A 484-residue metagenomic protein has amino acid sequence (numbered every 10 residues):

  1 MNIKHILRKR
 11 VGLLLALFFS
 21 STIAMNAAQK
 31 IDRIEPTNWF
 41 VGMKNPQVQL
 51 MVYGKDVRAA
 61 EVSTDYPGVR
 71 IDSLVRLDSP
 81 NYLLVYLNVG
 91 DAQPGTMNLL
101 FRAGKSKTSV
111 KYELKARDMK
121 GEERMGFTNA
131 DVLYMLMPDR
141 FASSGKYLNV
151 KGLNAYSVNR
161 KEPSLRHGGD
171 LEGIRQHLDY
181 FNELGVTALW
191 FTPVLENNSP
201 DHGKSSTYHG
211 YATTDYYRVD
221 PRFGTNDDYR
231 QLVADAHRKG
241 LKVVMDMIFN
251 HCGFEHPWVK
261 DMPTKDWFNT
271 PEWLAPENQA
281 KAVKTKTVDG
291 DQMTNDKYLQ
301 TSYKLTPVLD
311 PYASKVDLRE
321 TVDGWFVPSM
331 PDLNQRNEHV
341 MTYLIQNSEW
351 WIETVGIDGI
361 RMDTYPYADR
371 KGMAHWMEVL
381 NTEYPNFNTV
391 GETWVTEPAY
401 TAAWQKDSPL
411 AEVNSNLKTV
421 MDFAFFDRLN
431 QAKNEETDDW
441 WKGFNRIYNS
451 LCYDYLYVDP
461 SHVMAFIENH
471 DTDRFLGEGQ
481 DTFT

Functional and structural regions predicted by a protein language model:
N2-L13: Bacterial N-terminal signal peptides that target proteins for export
G12-T22: Bacterial N-terminal signal peptides
A27-R58, A116-R117: Beta-strand/beta-sandwich contexts
K44-T96, F101-K105: Immunoglobulin-like IPT/TIG beta-sandwich domains and homologous Ig-like subdomains
L114-M135, R140: Low-complexity, Pro/Ser/Thr- and charge-rich linker/hinge segments at domain boundaries
V132-Y134, L189-F191, V243-M245, I360 (+2 more regions): Hydrophobic faces of well-ordered beta-strands that scaffold small-molecule active sites in alpha/beta enzyme cores
F141-E349, T354, M373-T382, T393 (+3 more regions): Substrate-binding/active-site clefts of carbohydrate-active enzymes
H251, N347-V458, V463, Q480-T482: Active-site-proximal helices and loops of the catalytic beta/alpha 8
